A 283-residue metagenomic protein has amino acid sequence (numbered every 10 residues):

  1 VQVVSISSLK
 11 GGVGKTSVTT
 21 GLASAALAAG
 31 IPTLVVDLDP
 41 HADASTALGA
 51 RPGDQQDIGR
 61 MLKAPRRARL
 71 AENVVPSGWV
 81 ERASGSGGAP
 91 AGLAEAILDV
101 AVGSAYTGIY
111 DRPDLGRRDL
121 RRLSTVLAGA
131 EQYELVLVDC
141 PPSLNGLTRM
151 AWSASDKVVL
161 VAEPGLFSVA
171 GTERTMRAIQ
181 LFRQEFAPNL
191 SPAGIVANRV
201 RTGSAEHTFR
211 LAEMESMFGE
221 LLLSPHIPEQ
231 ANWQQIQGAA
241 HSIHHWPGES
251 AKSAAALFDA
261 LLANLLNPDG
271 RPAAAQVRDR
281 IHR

Functional and structural regions predicted by a protein language model:
V1-R283: P-loop NTP-binding core
